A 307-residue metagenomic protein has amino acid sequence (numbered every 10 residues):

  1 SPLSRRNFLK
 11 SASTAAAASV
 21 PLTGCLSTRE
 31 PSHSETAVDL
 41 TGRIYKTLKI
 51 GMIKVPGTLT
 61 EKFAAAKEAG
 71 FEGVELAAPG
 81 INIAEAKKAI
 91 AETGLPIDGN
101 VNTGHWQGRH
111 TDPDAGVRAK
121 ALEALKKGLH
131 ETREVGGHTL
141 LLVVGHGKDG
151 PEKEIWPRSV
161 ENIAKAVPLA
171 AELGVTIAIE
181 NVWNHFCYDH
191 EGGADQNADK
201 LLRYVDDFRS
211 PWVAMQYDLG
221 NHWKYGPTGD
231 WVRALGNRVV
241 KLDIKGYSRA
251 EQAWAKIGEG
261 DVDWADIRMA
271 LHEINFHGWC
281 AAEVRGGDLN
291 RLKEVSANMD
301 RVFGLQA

Functional and structural regions predicted by a protein language model:
S1-T47, M52, P56-G70, G136-H138 (+1 more regions): Histidine-acidic metal/acid-base catalytic patches
A12-L22, L40, T111-Y217, H222-K224: Active-site acidic/histidine proton-transfer and metal-coordination neighborhood in alpha/beta enzyme cores
M52-K54, G80-N82, T103-W106, V144-K148 (+4 more regions): Active-site-proximal loop/turn and secondary-structure-junction residues that shape catalytic pockets, frequently
A65-A78, G104-H105: N-terminal substrate-binding region of glycoside hydrolase catalytic domains
L76-E92: Glycine-rich, proline-tolerant flexible connector loops at the mouths of alpha/beta enzymes
E85-K87, E152, R291-L292: Metal-dependent catalytic neighborhoods of phosphoester/phosphodiester hydrolases
